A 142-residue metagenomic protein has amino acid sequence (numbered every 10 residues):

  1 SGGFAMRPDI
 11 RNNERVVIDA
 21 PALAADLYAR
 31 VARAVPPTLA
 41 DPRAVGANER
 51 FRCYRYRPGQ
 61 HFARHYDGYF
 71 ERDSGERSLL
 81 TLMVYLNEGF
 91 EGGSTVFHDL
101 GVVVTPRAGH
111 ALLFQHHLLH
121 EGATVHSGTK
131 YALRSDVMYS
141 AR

Functional and structural regions predicted by a protein language model:
S1-A111, H117-R142: Fe(II)/2-oxoglutarate oxygenase catalytic core
